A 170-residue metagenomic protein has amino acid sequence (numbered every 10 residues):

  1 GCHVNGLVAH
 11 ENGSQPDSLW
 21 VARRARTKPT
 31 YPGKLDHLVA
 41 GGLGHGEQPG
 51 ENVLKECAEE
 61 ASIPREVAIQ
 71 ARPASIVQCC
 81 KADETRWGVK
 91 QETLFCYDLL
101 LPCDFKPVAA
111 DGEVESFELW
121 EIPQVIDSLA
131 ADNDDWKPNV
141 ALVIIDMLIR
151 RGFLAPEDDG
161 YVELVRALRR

Functional and structural regions predicted by a protein language model:
G1-Q15: Acidic, metal-coordinating catalytic segment for phosphate/diphosphate chemistry, firing primarily on the Nudix
H3, S18, S116: Conserved beta-strand and immediately adjacent loop positions that scaffold enzyme active sites
V4, C57, Y97: Terminal peptide-recognition signature
Q15-E59, I63, P73-C80, P102 (+1 more regions): Conserved Nudix-box catalytic region and its N-terminal flanking loop in Nudix hydrolases and closely related
T27, Y31, A82-E84, K90-R170: Nudix hydrolase/Nudix homology domain
E66-A74, P107-D111: Short acidic alpha-helical/loop segments enriched in Asp/Glu that coordinate divalent cations
